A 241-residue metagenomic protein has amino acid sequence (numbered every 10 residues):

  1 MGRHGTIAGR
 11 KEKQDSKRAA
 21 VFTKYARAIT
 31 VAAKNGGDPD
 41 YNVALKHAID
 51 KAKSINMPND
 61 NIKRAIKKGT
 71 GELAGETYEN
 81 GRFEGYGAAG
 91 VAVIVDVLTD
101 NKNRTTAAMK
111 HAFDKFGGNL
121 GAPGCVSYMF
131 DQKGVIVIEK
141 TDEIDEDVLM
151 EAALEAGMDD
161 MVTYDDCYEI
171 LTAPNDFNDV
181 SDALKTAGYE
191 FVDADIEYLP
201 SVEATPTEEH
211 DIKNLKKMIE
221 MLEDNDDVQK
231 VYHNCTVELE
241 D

Functional and structural regions predicted by a protein language model:
M1-G121, V126-V135, D176: N-terminal cationic and glycine-rich segments that engage phosphates or anionic surfaces
V135-D241: Positively charged, low-complexity, intrinsically disordered RNA-binding extensions
